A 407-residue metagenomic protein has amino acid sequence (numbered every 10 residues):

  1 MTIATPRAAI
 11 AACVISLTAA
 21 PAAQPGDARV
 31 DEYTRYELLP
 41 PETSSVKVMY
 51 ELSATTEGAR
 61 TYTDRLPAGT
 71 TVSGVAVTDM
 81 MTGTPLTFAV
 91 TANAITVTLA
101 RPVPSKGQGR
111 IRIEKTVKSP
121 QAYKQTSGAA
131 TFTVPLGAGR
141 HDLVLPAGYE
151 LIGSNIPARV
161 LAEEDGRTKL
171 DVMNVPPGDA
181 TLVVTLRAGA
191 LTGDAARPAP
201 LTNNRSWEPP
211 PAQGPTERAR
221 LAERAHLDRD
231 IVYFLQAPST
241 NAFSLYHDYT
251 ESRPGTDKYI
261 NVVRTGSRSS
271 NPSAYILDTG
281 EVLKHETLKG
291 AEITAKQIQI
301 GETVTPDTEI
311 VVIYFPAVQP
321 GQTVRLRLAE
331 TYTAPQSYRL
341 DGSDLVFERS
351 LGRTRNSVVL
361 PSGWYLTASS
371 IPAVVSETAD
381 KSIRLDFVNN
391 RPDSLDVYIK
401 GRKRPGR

Functional and structural regions predicted by a protein language model:
M1-I10: Bacterial N-terminal signal peptides that target proteins for export
I10-A19: Hydrophobic helical h-region of N-terminal Sec-dependent signal peptides in bacterial secretory/periplasmic proteins
Q24-D64, R197-V263: Early extracytoplasmic/domain-onset interaction patches
Y33, S45-E51, A59-T61, A94 (+12 more regions): Intrinsic-disorder/low-complexity, polar/charged segments enriched in Ser/Thr/Lys/Arg/Asp/Glu/Gln
R35-E37, S127-A237, R339-R407: Intrinsically disordered, low-complexity linkers and stems that provide flexible hinges in membrane-associated
P40-S44, Y50-G58, K115-Q121, A147 (+8 more regions): Beta-strand elements of well-folded, non-transmembrane domains
T55-V90, T133-R159, P209, D257-Q297 (+1 more regions): Solvent-exposed beta-hairpin/edge-strand motifs
V72-T131, D165-P200, N271-V346, T378-R407: A surface-exposed beta-strand-loop module
